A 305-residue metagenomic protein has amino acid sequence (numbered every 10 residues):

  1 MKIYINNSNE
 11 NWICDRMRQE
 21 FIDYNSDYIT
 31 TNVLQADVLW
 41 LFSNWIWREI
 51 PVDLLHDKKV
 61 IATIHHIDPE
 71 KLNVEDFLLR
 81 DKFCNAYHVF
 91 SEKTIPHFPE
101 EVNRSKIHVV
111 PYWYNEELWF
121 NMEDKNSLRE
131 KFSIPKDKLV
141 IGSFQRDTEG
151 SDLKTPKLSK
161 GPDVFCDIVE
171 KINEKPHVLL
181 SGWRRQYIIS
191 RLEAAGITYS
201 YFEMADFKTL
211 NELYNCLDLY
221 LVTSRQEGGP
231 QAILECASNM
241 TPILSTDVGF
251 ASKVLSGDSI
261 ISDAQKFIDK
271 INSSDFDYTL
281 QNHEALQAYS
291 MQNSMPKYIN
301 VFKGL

Functional and structural regions predicted by a protein language model:
M1-W47: N-terminal pre-catalytic "stem/leader" segment of glycosyltransferase-like enzymes
F120-I134: A short helix/loop element that forms part of the nucleotide-sugar donor recognition site in Leloir-type
E130-K131, K136-S190: Conserved catalytic-core segment of nucleotide-activated headgroup transferases in glycan assembly
Y187-A205: Nucleotide-activated donor-binding/catalytic signature segment of Leloir-type glycosyltransferases, i.e., the conserved
E212-L217: Short alpha-helical donor nucleotide-sugar binding micro-motif in glycosyltransferases
R225: Aromatic "clamp/platform" in nucleotide-sugar-dependent glycosyltransferases that forms part of the donor/acceptor
I233, P242-S245: Short hydrophobic beta-strand element within catalytic cores of glycosyltransferases and related nucleotide-activated
D275-L305: A charged, aromatic-enriched C-terminal amphipathic alpha-helix characteristic of glycosyltransferases across folds
